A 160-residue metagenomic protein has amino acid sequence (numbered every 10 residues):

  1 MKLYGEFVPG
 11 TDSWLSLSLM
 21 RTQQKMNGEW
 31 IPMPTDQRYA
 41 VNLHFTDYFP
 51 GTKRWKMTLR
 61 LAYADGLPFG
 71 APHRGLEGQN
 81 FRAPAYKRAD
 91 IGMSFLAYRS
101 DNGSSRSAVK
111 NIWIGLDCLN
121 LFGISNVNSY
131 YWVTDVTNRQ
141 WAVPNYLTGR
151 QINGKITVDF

Functional and structural regions predicted by a protein language model:
M1-G5, L43-D47, I91-F95, L116-C118 (+1 more regions): Residues on the lipid-exposed face of transmembrane beta-strands in outer-membrane beta-barrel proteins
M1-G66: Gram-negative outer-membrane beta-barrel transporters
E6-V8, P50, P84, S107 (+1 more regions): Surface-exposed coil/turn segments at beta-strand junctions on protein surfaces, enriched
Q23, L76-A85, D90, I124-T137: Short flexible/disordered coil segments
K25-M33, L76-F81, R139-P144: Extracellular loop and loop/strand-boundary signature of outer-membrane beta-barrel proteins
T35-V41, A85-A89, K110, T148-I152: Residues that define the transmembrane beta-barrel architecture of outer-membrane proteins
G51-D90: Extracytoplasmic gating/loop element in the C-terminal half of outer-membrane beta-barrel translocons and assembly
Y63-G70, F95-F160: C-terminal beta-signal and adjacent terminal beta-strands/loops of Gram-negative outer-membrane beta-barrel proteins
